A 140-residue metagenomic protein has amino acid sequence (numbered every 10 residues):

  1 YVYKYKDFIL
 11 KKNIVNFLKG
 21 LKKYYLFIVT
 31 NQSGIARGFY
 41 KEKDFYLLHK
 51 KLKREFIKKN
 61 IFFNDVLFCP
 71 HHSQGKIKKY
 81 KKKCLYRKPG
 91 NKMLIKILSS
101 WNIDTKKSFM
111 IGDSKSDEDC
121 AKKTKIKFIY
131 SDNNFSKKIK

Functional and structural regions predicted by a protein language model:
Y1-V29, I35-K50, L85-N91, I95: Short, acidic loop-to-helix structural element flanking the phosphoryl-transfer center in phosphate-processing enzymes
Y1-Y3, Y24, Y40, F68 (+3 more regions): Aromatic side chains
Y3-L10, L26, P70, I111 (+2 more regions): Intrinsically disordered, low-complexity regions enriched in small/polar residues
L26-N31, N64-C69: Short beta-strand segments at enzyme active-site cores
Q32, P70-H72, S114: Short, flexible active-site-adjacent loop segments at beta-strand->alpha-helix junctions, enriched in small/polar
K43-N64, Q74-K76, Y80-M110, S114-K140: Asp-based, Mg2+/Mn2+-dependent phosphohydrolase catalytic module
